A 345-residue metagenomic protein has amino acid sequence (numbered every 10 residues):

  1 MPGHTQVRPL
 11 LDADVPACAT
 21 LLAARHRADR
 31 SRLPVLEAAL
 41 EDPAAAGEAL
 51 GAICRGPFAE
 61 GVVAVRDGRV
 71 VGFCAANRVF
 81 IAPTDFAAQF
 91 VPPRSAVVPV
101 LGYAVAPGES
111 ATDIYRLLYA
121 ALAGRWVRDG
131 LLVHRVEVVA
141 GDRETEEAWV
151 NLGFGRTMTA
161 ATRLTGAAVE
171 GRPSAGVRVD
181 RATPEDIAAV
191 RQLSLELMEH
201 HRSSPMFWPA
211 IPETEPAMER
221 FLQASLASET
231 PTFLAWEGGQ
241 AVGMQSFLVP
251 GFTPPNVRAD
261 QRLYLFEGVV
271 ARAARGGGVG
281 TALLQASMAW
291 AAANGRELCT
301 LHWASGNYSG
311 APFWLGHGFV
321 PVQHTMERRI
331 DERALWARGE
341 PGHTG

Functional and structural regions predicted by a protein language model:
Q6-T20, H26-S31, R178-L193, M198: A short beta-loop-alpha structural element at the N-terminal edge of CoA-dependent acyl/N-acetyltransferase catalytic
A23-Y115, E237, V242-F266: Conserved donor-binding loop and adjoining core beta-sheet/short helix segment in diverse acyl/aminoacyl transferases
D29-A38, H200-A210: A short gly/proline-enriched turn/hairpin at secondary-structure junctions
I81, E137-V138, G155-G166, H302-W303 (+2 more regions): Conserved catalytic-core motifs of GNAT/GCN5-like acyltransferases
S110-G124, E267-V270, G276-A289, A293 (+1 more regions): Conserved acetyl-CoA-binding loop-helix of GNAT-fold acetyltransferases
A120-G124, A140-M158, T281, A293-N294 (+1 more regions): Conserved active-site alpha-helix within GNAT-family acetyltransferase domains
W126-V138, A291-W303: Conserved GNAT acetyl-CoA-binding A-motif
N151-S203: Acyltransferase donor/substrate-recognition loop-hinge adjacent to the catalytic core
